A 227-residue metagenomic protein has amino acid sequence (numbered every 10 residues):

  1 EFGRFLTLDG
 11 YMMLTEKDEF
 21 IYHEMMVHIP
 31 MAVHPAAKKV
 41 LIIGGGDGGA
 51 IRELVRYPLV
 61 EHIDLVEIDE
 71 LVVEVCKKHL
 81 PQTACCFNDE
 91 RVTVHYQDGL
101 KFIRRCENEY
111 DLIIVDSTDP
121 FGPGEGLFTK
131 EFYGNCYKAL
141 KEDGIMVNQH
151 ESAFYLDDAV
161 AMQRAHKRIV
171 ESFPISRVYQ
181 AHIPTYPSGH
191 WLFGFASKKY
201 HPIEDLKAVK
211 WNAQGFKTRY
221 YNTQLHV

Functional and structural regions predicted by a protein language model:
E1-F5, M13, I175-V227: Soluble small-group transferase modules, centered on the S-adenosyl donor enzyme superfamily
E1-Y11, I21, M31, P35: N-terminal accessory segments
F20-D143, Y155-M162: The AdoMet/dcAdoMet-binding core of the Class I SAM-like
C86, M146, S176-R177: Short, structured loop/turn "capping" segments at alpha-beta junctions
F87-D89, K141, V170-F173, A213: Short, well-ordered coil/turn elements that cap or connect secondary structure elements
T118, H150-A153, A181: Histidine- and/or cysteine-centered catalytic micro-motif in compact active-site loops
Y133-G134, A159-H182, G194: Conserved Class I S-adenosyl-L-methionine
D143-H150: Conserved beta-strand signature within the Rossmann-like core of class I S-adenosyl-L-methionine
